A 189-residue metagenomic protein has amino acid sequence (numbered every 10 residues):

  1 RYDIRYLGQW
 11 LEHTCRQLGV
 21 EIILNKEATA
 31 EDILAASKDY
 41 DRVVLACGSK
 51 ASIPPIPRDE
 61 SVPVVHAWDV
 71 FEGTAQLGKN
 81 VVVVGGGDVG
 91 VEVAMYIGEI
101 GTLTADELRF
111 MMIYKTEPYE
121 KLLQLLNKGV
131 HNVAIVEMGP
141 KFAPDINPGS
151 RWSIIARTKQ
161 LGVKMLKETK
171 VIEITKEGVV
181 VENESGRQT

Functional and structural regions predicted by a protein language model:
R1-Y40, P144-T169: N-terminal Rossmann-like dinucleotide/flavin-binding domain of flavoprotein oxidoreductases that bind FAD/FMN
I23-A35, A46-P63, W68-I146, V180-T189: Rossmann-like dinucleotide/flavin-binding elements
